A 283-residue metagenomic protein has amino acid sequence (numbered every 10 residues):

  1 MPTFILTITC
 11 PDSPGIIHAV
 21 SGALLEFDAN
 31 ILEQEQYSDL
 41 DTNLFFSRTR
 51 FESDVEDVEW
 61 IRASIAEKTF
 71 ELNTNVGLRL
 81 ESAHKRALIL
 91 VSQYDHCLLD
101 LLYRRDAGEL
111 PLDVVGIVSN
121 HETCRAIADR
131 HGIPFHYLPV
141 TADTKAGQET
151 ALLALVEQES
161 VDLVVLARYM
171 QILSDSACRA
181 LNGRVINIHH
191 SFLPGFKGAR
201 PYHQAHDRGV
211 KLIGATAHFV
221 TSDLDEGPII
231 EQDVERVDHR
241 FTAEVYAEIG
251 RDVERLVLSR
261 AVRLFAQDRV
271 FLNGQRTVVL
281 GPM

Functional and structural regions predicted by a protein language model:
M1-K85: A conserved regulatory-domain signal marking ACT and ACT-like small-molecule sensing domains and adjacent regulatory
T9, L88-L90, V118: Short hydrophobic segments within beta-strands
N30, D113, P134-H136, R184: Conserved beta-strand segments of alpha/beta enzyme cores
A87-C97: Short, glycine-rich nucleotide/cofactor-binding loops
H96-A107: Histidine-anchored nucleotide/phosphate-binding helix
L112-T123: Short internal beta-strands
H121, T144-Q148, D162-G281: Donor/substrate-binding cores of folate-linked one-carbon enzymes
D129, I133-E159: Adenosine-nucleotide cofactor-binding segment
